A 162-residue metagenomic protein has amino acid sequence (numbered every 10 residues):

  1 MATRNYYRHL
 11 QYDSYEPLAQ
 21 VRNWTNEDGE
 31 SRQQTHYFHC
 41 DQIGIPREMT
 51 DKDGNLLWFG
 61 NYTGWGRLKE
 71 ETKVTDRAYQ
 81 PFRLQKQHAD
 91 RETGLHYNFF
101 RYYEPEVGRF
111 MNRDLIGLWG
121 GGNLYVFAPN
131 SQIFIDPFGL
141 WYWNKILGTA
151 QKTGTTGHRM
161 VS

Functional and structural regions predicted by a protein language model:
T3, D13-Y15, Y79, W119-G122 (+1 more regions): Short, solvent-exposed loop/turn segments at the edges of secondary structure
H9, G60-Y62, Y103-E104, F127: Conserved active-site tyrosine of GNAT-family acetyltransferases
P17-V21, F127: A short, Trp-centered hydrophobic/proline-enriched beta-strand micro-motif
Q20, T25-F99, Q132-F134: A motif-centric feature for acidic-aromatic and gly/ser/thr-rich catalytic loops and repeats
E48-M49, R67-K69, R101-M111, L115-I116 (+1 more regions): Short, low-complexity export/processing leader segments characterized by acidic and small residues
W141-S162: Catalytic toxin/effector domains delivered as secreted proteins or via bacterial secretion systems
